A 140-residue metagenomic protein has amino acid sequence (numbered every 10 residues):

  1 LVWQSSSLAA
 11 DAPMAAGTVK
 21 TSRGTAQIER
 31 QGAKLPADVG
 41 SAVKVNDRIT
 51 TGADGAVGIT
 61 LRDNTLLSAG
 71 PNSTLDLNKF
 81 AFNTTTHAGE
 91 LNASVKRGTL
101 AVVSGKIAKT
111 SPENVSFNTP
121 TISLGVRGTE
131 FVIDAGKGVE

Functional and structural regions predicted by a protein language model:
S7-E140: Flexible, surface-exposed loop/linker segments and immediately adjacent secondary-structure boundaries
